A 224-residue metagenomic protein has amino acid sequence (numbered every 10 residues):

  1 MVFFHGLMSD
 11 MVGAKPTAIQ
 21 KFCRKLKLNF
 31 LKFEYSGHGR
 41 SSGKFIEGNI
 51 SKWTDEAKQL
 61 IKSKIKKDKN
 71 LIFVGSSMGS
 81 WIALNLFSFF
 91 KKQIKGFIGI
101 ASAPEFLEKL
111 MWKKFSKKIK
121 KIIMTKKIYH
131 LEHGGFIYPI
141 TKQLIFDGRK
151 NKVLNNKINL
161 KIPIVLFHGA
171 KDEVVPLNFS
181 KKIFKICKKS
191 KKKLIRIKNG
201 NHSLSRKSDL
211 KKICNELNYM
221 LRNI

Functional and structural regions predicted by a protein language model:
M1-G6: Short beta-strand element of the alpha/beta-hydrolase
M8, Y35-R40, P104, N201: Alpha/beta-hydrolase active-site loop signature
M8-A14: Short substrate-entry loop that stabilizes the transition state in hydrolases
P16, Q20-S42: Conserved alpha/beta-hydrolase
C23, L86-F87: Aromatic pocket-lining residues of Rossmann-like dinucleotide-binding sites
H38-K67: Catalytic nucleophile-loop/oxyanion-hole region of alpha/beta-hydrolase and closely related hydrolase-like folds
G75-A83: Gly/Ala-rich beta-loop-alpha elbow adjacent to hydrolase catalytic centers
W81, S88, Q93-I197, N201-I224: The alpha/beta-hydrolase serine catalytic core
